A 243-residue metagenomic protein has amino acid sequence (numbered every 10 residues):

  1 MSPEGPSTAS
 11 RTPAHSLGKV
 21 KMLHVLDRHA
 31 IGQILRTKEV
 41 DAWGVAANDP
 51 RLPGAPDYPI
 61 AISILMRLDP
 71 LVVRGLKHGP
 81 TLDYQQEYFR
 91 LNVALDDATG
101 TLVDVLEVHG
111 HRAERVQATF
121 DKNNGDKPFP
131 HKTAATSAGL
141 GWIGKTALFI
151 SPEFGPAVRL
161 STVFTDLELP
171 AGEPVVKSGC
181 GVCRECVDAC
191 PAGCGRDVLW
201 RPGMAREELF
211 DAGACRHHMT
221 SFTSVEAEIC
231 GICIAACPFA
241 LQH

Functional and structural regions predicted by a protein language model:
E4-L91, D97: Non-catalytic, usually N-terminal nucleic-acid engagement modules in DNA/RNA processing proteins
A9, S16-L17, L91-H243: Catalytic cores of enzyme domains
